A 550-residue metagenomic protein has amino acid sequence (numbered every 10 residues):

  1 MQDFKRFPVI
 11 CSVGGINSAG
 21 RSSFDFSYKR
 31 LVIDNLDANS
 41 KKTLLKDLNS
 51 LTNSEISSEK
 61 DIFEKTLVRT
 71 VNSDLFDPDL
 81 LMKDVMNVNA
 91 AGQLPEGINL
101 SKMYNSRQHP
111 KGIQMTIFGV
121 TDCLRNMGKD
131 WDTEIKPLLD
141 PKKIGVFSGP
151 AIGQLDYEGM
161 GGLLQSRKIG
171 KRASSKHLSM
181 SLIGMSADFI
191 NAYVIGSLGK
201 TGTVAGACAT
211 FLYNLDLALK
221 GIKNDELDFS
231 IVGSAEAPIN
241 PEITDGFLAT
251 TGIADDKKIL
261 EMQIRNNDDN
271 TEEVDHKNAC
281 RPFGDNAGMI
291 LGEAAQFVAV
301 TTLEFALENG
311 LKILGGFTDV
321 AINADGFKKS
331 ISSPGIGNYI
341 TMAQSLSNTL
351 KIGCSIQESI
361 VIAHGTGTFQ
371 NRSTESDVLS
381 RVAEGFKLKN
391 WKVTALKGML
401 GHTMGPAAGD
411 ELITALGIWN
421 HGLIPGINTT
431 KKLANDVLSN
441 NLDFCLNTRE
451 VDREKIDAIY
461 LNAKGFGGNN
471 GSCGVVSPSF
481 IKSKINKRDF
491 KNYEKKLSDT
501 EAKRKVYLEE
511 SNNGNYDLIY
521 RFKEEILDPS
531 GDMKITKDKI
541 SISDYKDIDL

Functional and structural regions predicted by a protein language model:
Q2-T133, S148-G162, L182-K200, P529-L550: A glycine- and small-residue-enriched flexible loop/hinge segment at structural boundaries
F4-S12, S18, K258-C354, I360 (+1 more regions): Condensing-enzyme catalytic core mediating Claisen C-C bond formation in acyl metabolism
M103-F118, S174-L182, T201-Y213, C280-F297 (+3 more regions): Active-site pocket-shaping loop/turn-to-helix segments
K111, F147-T203, E242-N270, F369-F386: Active-site-proximal gating segment of KS-fold condensing enzymes and close homologs
T116-K129, I183, A187, G202-E236 (+4 more regions): Active-site-proximal alpha-helical scaffold in enzymes
C123-D140, V194, A306-K312, T341-I360 (+1 more regions): Phosphate/pyrophosphate-binding loops at sites that engage ATP/ADP/AMP, CoA/4′-phosphopantetheine, polyphosphate
T133-V146, K200-G206, L227-A235, K312-V320 (+5 more regions): Beta-strand segments within the central parallel beta-sheet cores of soluble alpha/beta enzyme folds
E226-A287, V320-P334, A363-R372, K389-L442: Acyl-CoA/ACP chain-elongation machinery
